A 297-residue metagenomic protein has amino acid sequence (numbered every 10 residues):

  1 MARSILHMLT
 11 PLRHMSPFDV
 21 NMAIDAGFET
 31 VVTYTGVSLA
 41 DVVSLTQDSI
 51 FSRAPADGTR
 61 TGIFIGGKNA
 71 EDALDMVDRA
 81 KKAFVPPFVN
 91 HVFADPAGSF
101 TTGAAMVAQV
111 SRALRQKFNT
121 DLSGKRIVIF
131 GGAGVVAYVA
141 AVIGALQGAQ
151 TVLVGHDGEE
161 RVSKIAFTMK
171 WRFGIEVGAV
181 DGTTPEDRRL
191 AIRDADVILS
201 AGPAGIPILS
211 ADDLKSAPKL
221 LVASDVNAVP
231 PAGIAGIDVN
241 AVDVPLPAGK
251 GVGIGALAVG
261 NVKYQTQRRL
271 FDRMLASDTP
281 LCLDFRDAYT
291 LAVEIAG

Functional and structural regions predicted by a protein language model:
M1-F88, R286-G297: N-terminal ligand-binding/catalytic initiation module
A2, V229-G297: Adenosine-phosphate binding glycine-rich loop
L12-R13, N69, G158, N227-P230: Glycine-rich beta-alpha junction loops
K68-D72, G98-T102, G132-A137, G158-E160 (+1 more regions): Gly/Ser/Thr-rich loops at beta-strand to alpha-helix junctions that form or flank small-molecule/cofactor-binding
V85-F93, S123, A248-K250: Glycine/charged-rich beta-loop-alpha catalytic/anionic-binding loops adjacent to active sites
F93-R112: A glycine-rich, Thr/Ser-enriched phosphate-binding loop motif common to dinucleotide/cofactor-binding enzymes
R112-V197: Glycine-rich phosphate/diphosphate-binding loop of Rossmann-like nucleotide-binding domains
I175-G253: Rossmann-like adenosine-cofactor binding region
